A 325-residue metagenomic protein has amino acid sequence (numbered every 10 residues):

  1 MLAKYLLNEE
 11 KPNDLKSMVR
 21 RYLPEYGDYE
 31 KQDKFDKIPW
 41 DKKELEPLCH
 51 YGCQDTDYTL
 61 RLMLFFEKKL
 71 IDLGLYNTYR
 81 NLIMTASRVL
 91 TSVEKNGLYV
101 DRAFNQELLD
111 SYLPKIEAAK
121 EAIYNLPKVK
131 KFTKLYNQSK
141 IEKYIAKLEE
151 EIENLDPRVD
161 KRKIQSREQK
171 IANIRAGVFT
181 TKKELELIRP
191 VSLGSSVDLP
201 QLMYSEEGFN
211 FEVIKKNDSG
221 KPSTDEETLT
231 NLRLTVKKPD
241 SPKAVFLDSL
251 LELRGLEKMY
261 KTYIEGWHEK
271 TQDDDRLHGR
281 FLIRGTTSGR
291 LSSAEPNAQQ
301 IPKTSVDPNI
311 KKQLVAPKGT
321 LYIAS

Functional and structural regions predicted by a protein language model:
M1-L7: Conserved beta-strand -> loop -> alpha-helix junction used to position metal-binding or nucleic-acid-contacting
A3, E25-Y26: Short loop/turn segments at secondary-structure transitions that flank enzyme active sites
E10-D14, M18-L23, Y29-K311, V315-S325: Conserved "right-hand" nucleotidyltransferase catalytic core of DNA-directed polymerases
